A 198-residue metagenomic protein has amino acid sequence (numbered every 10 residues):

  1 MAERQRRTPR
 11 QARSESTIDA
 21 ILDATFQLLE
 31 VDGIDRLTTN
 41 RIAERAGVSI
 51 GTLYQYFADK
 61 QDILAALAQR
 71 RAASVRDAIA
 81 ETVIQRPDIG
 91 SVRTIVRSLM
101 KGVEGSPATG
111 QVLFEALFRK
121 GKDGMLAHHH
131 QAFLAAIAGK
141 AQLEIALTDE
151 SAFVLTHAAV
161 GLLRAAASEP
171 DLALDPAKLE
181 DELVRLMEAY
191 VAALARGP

Functional and structural regions predicted by a protein language model:
M1-S16, L143, A195-P198: N-terminal intrinsically disordered/low-complexity leader segments
S16, A20, A24, L28-D62: Helix-turn-helix
A24-L28, G102, A158: Short amphipathic alpha-helical elements of helix-turn-helix/winged-helix folds
L29, L64-R71, G110, M125-H129: Alpha-helical DNA-contacting segments of helix-turn-helix folds
A73-D77, V92-G105, R119-I145, D149-H157 (+1 more regions): Amphipathic alpha-helical packing segments from all-alpha helical-bundle domains
A80-I84, V112-K120: Short linear capping/connector segments at secondary-structure termini
G105, T156-D175, E188-G197: Amphipathic C-terminal alpha-helical segment
G105-Q111: Charged, amphipathic alpha-helical coiled-coil/dimerization segments
